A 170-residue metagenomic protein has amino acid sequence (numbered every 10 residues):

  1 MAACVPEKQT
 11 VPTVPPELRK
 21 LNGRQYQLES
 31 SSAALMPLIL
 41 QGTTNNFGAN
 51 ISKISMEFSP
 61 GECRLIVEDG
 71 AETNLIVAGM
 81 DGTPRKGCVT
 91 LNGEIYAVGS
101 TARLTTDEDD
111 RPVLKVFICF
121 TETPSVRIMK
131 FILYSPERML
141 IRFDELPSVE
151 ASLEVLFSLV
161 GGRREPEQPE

Functional and structural regions predicted by a protein language model:
M1-I95, T106, C119-R138, R142-S158 (+1 more regions): Catalytic loop of the DD-peptidase/beta-lactamase superfamily, centered on the K-T-G motif and neighboring
V98: Residues that flank catalytic or metal-binding motifs in active/ligand-binding sites
